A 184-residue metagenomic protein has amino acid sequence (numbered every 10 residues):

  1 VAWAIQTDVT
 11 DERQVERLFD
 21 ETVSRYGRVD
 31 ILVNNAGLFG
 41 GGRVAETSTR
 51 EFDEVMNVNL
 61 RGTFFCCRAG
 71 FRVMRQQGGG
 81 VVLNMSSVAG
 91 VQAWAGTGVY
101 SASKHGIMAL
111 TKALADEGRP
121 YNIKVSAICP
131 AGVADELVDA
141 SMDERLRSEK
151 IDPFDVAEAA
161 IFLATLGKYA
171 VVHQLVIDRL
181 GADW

Functional and structural regions predicted by a protein language model:
Q6-L18, T49: The beta1-alpha1 cofactor-binding region of Rossmann-like NAD(H)/NADP(H)-dependent oxidoreductases
R43-V44, E51-D53: Substrate-binding pocket helix/loop in short-chain dehydrogenase/reductase
A45, Q92-G98, E149: Active-site loop immediately N-terminal to the catalytic Tyr-X3-Lys motif of short-chain dehydrogenase/reductase
C67, S103: Active-site helix of classical SDR
R72, D116-E117: Alpha-helical segment proximal to the catalytic Tyr-Lys
S87: Residue(s) in the substrate-gating loop at a strand-loop-helix junction that position the organic substrate next
P120-I123, A127-I128, D135, E144-W184: C-terminal helical subdomain
